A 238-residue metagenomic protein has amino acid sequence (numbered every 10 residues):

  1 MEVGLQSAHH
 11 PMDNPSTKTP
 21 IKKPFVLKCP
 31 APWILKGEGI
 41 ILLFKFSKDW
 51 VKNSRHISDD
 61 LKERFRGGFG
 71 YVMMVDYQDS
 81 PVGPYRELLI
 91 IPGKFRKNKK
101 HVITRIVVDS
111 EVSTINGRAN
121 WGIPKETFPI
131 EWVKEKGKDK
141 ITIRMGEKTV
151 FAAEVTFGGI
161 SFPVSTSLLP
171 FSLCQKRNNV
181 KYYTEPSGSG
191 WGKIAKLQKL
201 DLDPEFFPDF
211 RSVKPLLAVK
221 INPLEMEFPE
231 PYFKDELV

Functional and structural regions predicted by a protein language model:
E2-E87, R96-H101, S113, D209-L216 (+2 more regions): N-terminal domain-onset segments
H10-N14, T19-I21, N116-V238: Interaction-surface and assembly-scaffold signal
I40-K45, I90-P92, A195-L200: Short beta-strand element of the conserved SAM-dependent methyltransferase core
G70-F151: Aromatic- and glycine-enriched beta-alpha-beta binding-site module
